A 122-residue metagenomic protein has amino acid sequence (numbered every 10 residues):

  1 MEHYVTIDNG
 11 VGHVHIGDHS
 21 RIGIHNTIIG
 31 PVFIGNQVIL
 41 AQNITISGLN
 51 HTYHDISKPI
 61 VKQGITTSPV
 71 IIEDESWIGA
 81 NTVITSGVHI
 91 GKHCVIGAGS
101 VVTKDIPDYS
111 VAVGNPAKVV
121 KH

Functional and structural regions predicted by a protein language model:
M1-S86, N115-P116: Flexible, glycine/small-residue-enriched loop-and-beta-strand segment within the central core of proteins
V88-V113, A117: C-terminal/domain-terminus segments
